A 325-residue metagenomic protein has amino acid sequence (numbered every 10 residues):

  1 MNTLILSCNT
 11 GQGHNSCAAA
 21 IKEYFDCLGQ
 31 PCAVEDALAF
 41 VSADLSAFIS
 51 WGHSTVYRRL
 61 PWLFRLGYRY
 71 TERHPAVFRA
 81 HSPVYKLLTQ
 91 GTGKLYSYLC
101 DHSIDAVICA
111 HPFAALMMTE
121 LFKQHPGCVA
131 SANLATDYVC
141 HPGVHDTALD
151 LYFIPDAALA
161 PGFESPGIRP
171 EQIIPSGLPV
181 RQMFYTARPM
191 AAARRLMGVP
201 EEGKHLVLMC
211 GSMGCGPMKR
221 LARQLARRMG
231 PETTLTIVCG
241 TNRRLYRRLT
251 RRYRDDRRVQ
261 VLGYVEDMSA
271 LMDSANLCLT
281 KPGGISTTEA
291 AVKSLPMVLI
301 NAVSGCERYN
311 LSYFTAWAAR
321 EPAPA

Functional and structural regions predicted by a protein language model:
M1-L4: Extreme N-terminal starter segment of soluble prokaryotic enzymes
C8-A19, G216: A short, glycine/small-residue-rich beta-strand->loop->alpha-helix junction that serves as a flexible
Q12, C17, G67-I168, Q172-P175: Active-site and donor-binding regions of nucleotide-sugar-utilizing enzymes
A20-Y96, D101: Conserved N-terminal ligand/cofactor-binding loop architecture of enzyme catalytic domains
D150-S212: A nucleotide-sugar donor-handling region in carbohydrate enzymes
V199-S274: Donor-nucleotide binding loops and adjacent catalytic segments primarily of GT-B fold Leloir glycosyltransferases
D273-P282: Acidic donor-binding loop of glycosyltransferase active sites
T287, A291-A325: Catalytic binding pocket for nucleotide-activated donors in carbohydrate/polymer assembly enzymes
